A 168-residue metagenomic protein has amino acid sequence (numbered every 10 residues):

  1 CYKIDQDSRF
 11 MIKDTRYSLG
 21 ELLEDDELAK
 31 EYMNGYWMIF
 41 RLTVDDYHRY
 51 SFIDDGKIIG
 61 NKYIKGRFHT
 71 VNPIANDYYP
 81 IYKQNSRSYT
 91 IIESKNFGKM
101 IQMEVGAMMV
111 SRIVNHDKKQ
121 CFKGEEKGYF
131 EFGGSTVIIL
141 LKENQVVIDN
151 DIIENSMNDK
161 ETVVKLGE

Functional and structural regions predicted by a protein language model:
C1-E168: Contiguous, well-folded functional domains in the mature portion of proteins
